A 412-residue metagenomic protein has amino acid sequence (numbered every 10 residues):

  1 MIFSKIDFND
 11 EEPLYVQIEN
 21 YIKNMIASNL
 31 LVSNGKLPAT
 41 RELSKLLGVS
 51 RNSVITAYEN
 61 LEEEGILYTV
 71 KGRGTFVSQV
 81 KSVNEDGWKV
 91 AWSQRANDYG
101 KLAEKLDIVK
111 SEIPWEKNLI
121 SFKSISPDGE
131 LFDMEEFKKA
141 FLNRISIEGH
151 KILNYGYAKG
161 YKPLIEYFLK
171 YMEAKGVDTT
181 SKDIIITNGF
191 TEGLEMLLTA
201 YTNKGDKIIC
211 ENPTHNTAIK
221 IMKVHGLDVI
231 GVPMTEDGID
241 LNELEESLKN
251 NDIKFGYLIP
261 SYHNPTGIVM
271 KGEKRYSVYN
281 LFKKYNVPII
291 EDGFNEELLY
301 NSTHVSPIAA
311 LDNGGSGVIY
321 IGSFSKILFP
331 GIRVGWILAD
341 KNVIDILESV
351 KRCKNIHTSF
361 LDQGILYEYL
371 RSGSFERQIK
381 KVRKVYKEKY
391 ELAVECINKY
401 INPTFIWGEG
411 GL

Functional and structural regions predicted by a protein language model:
M1-L142, E348, R352-S359, Y367-L370 (+5 more regions): N-terminal basic, amphipathic alpha-helical segments
L30, E148, G373-S374: Basic, amphipathic alpha-helical hairpins
Y68-T69, T404-G410: Short beta-strand
S82, I125-G129, T191, H215 (+5 more regions): Short, solvent-exposed loop/turn segments at secondary-structure junctions
R144-Y285, E297-L298, H304-D312, Y386: Conserved core of the PLP fold type I
G317-K399, I406-G408: PLP-dependent aminotransferase class I/II
